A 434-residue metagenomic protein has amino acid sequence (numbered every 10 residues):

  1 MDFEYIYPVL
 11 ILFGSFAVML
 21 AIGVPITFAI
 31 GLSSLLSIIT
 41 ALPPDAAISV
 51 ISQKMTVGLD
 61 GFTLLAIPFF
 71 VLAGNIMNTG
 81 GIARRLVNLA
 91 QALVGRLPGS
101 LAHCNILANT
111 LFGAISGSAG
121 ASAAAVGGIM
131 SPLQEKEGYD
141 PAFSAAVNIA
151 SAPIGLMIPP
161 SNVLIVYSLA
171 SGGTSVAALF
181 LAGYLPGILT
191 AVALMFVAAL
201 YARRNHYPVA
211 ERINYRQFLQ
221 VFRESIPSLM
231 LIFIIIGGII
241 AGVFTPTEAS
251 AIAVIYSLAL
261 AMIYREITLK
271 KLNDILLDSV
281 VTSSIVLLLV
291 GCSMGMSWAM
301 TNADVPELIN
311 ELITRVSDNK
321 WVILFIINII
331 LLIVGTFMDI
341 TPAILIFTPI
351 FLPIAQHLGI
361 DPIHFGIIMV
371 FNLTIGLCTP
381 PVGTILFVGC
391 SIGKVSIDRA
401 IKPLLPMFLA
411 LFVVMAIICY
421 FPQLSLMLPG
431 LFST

Functional and structural regions predicted by a protein language model:
M1-T434: Alpha-helical transmembrane segments of multi-pass membrane transport proteins
